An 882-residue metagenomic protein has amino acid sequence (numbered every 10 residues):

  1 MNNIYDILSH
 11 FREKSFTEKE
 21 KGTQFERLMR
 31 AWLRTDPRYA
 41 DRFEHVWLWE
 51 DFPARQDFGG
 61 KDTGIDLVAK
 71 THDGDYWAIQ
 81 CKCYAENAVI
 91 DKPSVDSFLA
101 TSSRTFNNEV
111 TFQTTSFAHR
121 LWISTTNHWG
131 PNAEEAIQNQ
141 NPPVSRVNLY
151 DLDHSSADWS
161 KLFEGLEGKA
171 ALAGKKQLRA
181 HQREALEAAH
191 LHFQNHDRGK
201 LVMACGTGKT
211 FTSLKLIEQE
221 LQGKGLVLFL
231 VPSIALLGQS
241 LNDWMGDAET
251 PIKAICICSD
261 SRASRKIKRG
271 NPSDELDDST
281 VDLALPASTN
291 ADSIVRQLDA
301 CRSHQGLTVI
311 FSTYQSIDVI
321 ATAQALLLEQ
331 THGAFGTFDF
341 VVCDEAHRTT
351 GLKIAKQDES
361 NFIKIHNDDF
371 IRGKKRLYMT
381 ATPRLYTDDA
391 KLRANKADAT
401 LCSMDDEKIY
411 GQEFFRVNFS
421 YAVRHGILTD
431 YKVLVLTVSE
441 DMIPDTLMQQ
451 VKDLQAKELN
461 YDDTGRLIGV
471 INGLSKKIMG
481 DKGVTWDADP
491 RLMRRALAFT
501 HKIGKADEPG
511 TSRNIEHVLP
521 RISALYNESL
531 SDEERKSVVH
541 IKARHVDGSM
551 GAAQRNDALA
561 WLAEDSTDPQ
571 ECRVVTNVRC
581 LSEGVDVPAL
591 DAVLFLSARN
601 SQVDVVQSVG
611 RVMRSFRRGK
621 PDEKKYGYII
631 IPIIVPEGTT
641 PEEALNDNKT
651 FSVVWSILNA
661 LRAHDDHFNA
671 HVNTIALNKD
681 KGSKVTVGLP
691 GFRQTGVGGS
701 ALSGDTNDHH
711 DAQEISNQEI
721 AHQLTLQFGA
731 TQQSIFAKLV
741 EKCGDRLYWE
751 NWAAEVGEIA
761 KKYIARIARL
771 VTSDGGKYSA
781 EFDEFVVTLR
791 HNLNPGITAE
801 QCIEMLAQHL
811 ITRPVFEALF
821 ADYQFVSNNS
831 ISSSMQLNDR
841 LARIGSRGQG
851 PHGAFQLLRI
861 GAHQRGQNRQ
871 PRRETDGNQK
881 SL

Functional and structural regions predicted by a protein language model:
N2-F16, E20, W32, Y39-D41 (+9 more regions): ATP-dependent helicase/translocase motor core
G60, V68-I79: Active-site beta-strand-loop-beta-strand hairpin of nuclease catalytic cores that positions key catalytic residues
V202-G206, H347-T349, N367-N395, G426: Conserved helicase ATPase motor motifs in RecA-like P-loop NTPase domains
K224-E249, A254-K268, Y314-D318, H501-G510: Conserved Walker A/P-loop ATP-binding site and its immediately adjacent core in helicase/helicase-like ATPase domains
Q315-S316, T331-Y378: SF2 helicase catalytic motif II
D388-L525: Interdomain helical connector at the RecA1-RecA2 junction of SF1/SF2 helicase-like NTPases
V546-V672: Conserved RecA-like P-loop NTPase helicase motor core
G699-Q849: Charged, often flexible domain-edge or linker segments that flank or initiate folded functional domains
